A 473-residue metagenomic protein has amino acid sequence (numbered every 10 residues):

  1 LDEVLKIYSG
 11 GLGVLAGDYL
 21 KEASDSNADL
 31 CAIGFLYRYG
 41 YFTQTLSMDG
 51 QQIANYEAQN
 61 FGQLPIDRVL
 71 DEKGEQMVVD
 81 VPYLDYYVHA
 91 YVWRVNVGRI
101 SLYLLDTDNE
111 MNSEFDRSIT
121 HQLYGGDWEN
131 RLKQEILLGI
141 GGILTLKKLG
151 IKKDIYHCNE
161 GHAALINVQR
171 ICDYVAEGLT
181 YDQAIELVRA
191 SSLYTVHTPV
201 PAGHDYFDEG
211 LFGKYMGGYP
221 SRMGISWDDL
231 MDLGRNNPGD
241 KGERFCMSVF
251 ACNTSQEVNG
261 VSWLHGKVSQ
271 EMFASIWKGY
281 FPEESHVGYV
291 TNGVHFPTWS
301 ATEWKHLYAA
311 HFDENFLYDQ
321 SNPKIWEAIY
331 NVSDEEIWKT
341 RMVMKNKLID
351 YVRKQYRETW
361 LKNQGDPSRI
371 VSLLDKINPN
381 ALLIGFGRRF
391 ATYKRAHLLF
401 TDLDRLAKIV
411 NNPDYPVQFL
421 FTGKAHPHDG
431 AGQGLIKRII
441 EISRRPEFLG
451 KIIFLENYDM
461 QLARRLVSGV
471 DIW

Functional and structural regions predicted by a protein language model:
L1-W473: Catalytic cores of carbohydrate-active enzymes across secretory and cytosolic contexts
